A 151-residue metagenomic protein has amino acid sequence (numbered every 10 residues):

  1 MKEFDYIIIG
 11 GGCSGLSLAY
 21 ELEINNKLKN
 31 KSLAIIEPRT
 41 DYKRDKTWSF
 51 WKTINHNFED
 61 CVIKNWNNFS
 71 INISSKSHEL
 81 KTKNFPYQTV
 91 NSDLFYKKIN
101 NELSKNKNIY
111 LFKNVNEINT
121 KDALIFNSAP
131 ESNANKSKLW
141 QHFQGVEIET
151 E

Functional and structural regions predicted by a protein language model:
M1-S14, A34: Beta1/beta-strand and adjacent pyrophosphate-binding region of the FAD-binding site in flavoprotein oxidoreductases
F4, N30-K31, A123-L124: Nucleotide donor/acceptor-binding cores
I7, R39, A129-P130: Anionic group-transfer/hydrolysis microenvironments
G11, E21, N25, E102-E151: Predominantly flavin-linked oxidoreductase catalytic cores and closely associated redox partners
S14, D41, E131: Conserved Rossmann-like nucleotide-cofactor binding loop
S17, E21-S77, L94, Q144 (+1 more regions): N-terminal FAD cofactor-binding segment of flavoenzymes
R44, T82, K136-S137: Generic domain-boundary/flexible-linker signal
F50-K113, I118-D122: A conserved beta-strand/loop capping segment in the N-terminal third of enzymes that catalyze redox or closely related
